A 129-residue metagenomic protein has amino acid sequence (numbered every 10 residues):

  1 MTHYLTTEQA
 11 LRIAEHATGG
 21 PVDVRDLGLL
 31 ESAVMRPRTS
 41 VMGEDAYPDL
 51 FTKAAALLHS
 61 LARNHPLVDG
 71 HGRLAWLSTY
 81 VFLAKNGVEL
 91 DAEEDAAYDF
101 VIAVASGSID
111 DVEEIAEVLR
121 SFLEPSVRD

Functional and structural regions predicted by a protein language model:
M1-D129: FIC/Doc superfamily catalytic core
